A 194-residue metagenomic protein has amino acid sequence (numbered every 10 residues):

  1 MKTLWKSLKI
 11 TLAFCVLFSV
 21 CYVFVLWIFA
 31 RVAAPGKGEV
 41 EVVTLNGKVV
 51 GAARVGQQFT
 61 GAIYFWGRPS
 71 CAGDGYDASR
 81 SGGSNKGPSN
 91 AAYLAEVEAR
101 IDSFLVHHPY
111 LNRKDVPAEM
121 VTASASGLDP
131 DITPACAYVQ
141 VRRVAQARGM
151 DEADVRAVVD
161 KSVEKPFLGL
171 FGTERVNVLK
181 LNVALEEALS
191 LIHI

Functional and structural regions predicted by a protein language model:
T3-F18: Aromatic-residue-lined binding/catalytic grooves and analogous aromatic/hydrophobic interfacial grooves in multimeric
K6, S19, L26-A147, D154 (+1 more regions): Flexible, solvent-exposed loop/hinge segments and secondary-structure transition points
V159-K161: Short, conserved phosphate-binding/catalytic loop or strand-edge motifs used in phosphoryl-/nucleotidyl-transfer
K165-L189: Amphipathic, charged alpha-helical segments and their helix-to-coil junctions in extracytoplasmic/peripheral assemblies
I192-I194: Conserved small/polar residues in nucleotide/adenosyl-binding loops
